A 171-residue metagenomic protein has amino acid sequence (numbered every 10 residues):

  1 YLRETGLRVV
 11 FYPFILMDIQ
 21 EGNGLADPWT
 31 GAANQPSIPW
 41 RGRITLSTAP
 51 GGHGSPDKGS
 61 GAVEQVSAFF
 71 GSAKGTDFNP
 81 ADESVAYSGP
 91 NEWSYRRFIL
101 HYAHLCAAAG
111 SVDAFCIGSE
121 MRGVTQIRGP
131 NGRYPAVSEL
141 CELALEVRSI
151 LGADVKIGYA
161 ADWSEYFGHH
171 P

Functional and structural regions predicted by a protein language model:
Y1-G132, V155-S164: Substrate-binding cleft and catalytic face of glycoside hydrolase catalytic domains, especially the flexible beta-alpha
G132-G158: Active-site neighborhood of glycoside hydrolase catalytic domains
E165-P171: Distinct, well-ordered alpha-helical segments
